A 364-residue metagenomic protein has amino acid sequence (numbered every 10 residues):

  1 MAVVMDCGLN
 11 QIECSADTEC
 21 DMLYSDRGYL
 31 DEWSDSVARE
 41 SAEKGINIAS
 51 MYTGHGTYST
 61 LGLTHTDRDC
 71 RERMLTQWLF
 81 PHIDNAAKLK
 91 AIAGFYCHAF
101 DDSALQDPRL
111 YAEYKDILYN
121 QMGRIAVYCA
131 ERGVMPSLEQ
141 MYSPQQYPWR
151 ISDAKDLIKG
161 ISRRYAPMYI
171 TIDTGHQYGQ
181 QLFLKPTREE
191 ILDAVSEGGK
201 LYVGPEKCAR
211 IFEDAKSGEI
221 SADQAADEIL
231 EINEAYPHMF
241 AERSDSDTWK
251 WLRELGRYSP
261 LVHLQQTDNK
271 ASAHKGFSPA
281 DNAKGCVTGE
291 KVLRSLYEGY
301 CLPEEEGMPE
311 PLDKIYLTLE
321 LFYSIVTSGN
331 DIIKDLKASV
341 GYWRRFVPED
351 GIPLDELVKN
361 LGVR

Functional and structural regions predicted by a protein language model:
M1-K88, G123, A130, S217 (+4 more regions): N-terminal pre-domain/capping segments
A2-G8, P148-R364: Histidine-acidic metal/acid-base catalytic patches
Q11-E13, S50, G94-F95, S137 (+3 more regions): Conserved beta-strand positions in the central sheet of alpha/beta enzyme cores
A16-C20, G54-T57, A99-D101, Q140-P144 (+3 more regions): Active-site-proximal loop/turn and secondary-structure-junction residues that shape catalytic pockets, frequently
G28-S34, Y111-K115, Y119, I151-K155 (+2 more regions): Charged helix-capping and loop-helix junction motifs
D31-K44, L118-C129, L157, K250-E254 (+1 more regions): Catalytic-core regions built around general acid/base machinery
E43, S59-I172, G179, D335: Active-site acidic/histidine proton-transfer and metal-coordination neighborhood in alpha/beta enzyme cores
K44-I46, A91, V134, C301-P303 (+1 more regions): A short helix->loop->beta-strand "cap" motif at the edges of active sites that frequently abuts
